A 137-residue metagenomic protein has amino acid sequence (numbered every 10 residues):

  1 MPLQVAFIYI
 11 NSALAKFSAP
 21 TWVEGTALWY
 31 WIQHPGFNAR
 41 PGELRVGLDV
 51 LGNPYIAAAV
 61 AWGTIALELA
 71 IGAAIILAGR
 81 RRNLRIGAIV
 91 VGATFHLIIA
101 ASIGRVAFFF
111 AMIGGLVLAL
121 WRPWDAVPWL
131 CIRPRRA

Functional and structural regions predicted by a protein language model:
M1-N11, R85-V91: Interfacial segments of alpha-helical transmembrane regions
A6, I10-A66: Membrane-interfacial catalytic/cofactor-binding modules of polytopic membrane enzymes
S12, G92-S102: Aromatic-anchored segments of alpha-helical transmembrane domains
F17-P20, E24, R80, G104 (+1 more regions): Transmembrane helix-loop junctions in multipass membrane proteins, especially transporters and channels
E43-L44, Y55-A88, A100-R105: Long, repeat-rich segments with strong aromatic
I103-V117: Loop-to-transmembrane alpha-helix initiation sites
G114-A126: Alpha-helical transmembrane segments and their membrane-interface exit regions
W124-A137: Membrane-proximal cytoplasmic C-terminal regulatory module of class A 7TM GPCRs
